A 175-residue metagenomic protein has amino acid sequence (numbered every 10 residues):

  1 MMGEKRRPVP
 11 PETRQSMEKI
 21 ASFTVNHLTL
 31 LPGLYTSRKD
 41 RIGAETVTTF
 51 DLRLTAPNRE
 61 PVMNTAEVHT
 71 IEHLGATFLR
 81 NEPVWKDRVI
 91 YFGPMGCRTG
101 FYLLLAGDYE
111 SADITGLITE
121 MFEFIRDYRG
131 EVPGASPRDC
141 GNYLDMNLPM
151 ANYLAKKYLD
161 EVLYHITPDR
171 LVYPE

Functional and structural regions predicted by a protein language model:
M2-N58, V172-E175: Non-catalytic terminal extensions that flank enzyme cores
L34-R38, V89-P94: Generic structural motif
V47-R80, Y91: Active/ligand-binding-proximal structured segments within catalytic/core domains that scaffold catalytic residues
H73-N81, G116-T119, E123: A broad, structural surface signal
E82-D87: Active-site palm subdomain of RNA-directed nucleic acid polymerases
G93-Y164: Active-site-adjacent, His/Asp/Glu-enriched structural segments that form or flank metal-binding and acid/base networks
D160-E175: Histidine-acidic residue clusters that define the catalytic metal-binding segment of zinc metallopeptidase domains
